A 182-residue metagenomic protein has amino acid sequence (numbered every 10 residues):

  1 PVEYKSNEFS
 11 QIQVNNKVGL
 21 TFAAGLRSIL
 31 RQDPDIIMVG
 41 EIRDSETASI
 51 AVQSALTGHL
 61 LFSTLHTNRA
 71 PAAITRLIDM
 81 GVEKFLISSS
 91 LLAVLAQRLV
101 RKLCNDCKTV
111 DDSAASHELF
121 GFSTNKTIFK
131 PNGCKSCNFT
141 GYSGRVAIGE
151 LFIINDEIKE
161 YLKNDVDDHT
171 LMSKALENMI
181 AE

Functional and structural regions predicted by a protein language model:
P1-E182: Short, flexible helix-loop junctions that flank or precede catalytic/ligand sites
